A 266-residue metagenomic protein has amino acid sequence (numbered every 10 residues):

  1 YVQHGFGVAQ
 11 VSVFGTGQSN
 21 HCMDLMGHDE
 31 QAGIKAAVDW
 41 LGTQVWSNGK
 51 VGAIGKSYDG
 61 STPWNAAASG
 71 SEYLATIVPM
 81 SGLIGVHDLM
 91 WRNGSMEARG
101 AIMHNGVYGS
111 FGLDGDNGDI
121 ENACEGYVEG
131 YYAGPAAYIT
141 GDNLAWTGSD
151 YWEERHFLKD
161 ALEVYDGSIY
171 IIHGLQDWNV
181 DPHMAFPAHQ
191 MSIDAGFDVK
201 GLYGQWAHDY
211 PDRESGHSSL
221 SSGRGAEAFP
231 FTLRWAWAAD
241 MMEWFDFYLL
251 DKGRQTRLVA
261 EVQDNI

Functional and structural regions predicted by a protein language model:
Y1-G42, E214-E227: Cap/lid segment of the alpha/beta-hydrolase catalytic domain
Q3, N65-V164, K252-E261: Accessory cap/linker subdomain of secreted extracellular hydrolases
V13-G17, L83-I84, H208: Alpha/beta-hydrolase active-site loop signature
V45-Y58: Alpha/beta-hydrolase fold nucleophile elbow
G55-N65, N179: Glycine-rich nucleophile elbow surrounding the catalytic serine of serine-hydrolase chemistry
Y165, I171-H173, D177: Short beta-strand/loop motif that positions the catalytic acidic residue of the alpha/beta-hydrolase fold
W178-F186: Conserved alpha/beta-hydrolase "acid-adjacent" motif
I193-I266: Alpha/beta-hydrolase-fold serine-hydrolase catalytic core, especially in secreted/extracellular enzymes
